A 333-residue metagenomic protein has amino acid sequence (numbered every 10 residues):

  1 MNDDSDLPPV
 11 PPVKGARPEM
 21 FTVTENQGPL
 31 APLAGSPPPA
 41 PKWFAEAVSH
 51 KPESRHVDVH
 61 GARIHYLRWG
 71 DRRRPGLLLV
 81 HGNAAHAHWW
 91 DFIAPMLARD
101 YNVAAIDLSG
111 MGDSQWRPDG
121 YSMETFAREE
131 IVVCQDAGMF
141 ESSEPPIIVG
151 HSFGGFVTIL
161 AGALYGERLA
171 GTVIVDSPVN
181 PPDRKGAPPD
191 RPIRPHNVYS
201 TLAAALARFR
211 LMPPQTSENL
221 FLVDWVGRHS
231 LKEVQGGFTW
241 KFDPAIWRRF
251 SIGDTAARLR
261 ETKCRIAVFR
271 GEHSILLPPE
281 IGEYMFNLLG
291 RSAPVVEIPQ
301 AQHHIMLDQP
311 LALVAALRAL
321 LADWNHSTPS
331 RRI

Functional and structural regions predicted by a protein language model:
M1-H56: An N-terminal hydrophobic leader/cap segment in hydrolases
V57-A62, L67-W69, L108-V149, A315: Active-site loop/oxyanion-hole signature of alpha/beta-hydrolase fold enzymes
A62-D113: Conserved HGGG/HGGXW glycine-rich cap/lid loop of the alpha/beta-hydrolase fold
F140-D183: Conserved hydrolase catalytic core segment
V175-A203: A catalytic-pocket lid/entrance helix-loop region that shapes and gates access to the active site across common
G186, S200-G253, R258: Conserved alpha/beta-hydrolase catalytic His-Asp/Glu region
K263-A301: Conserved loop-alpha-helix segment in the C-terminal half of the alpha/beta-hydrolase fold that carries the catalytic
A301-P310, V314: Catalytic histidine-centered segment of alpha/beta-hydrolase-like enzymes
